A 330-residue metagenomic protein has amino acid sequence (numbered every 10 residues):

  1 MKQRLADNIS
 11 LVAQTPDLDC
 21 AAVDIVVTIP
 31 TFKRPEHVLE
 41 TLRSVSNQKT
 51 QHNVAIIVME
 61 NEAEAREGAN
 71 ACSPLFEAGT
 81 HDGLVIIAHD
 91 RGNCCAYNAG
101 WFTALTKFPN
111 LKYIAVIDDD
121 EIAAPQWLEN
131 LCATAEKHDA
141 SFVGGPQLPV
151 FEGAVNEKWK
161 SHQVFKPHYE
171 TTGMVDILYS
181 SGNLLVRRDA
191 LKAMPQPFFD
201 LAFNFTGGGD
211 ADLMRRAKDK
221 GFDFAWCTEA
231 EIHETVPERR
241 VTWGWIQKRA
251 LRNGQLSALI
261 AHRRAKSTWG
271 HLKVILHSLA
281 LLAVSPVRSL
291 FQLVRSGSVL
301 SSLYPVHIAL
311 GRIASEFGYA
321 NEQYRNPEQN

Functional and structural regions predicted by a protein language model:
M1-S44: N-proximal low-complexity "stem/linker" segments adjacent to membrane-targeting elements
S46-I86: Acidic donor-binding segment of Leloir-type glycosyltransferases
I87-T106: Glycine-rich, basic loop-to-helix element that forms the pyrophosphate-binding segment of sugar-nucleotide handling
P109-I122: Short beta-strand-to-loop acidic/aromatic patch adjacent to the donor-nucleotide binding site
Q126-E157: Conserved donor NDP-sugar-binding/catalytic core segment of glycosyltransferases
K160-I177: Short, flexible, basic/aromatic active-site loop/helix in glycosyltransferases
N204-R215: Acidic donor-binding loop at a coil-to-helix junction in glycosyltransferase catalytic cores that engages
K248-R252, K266-N330: Non-catalytic, C-terminal membrane-associated alpha-helical segments of glycosyltransferases
